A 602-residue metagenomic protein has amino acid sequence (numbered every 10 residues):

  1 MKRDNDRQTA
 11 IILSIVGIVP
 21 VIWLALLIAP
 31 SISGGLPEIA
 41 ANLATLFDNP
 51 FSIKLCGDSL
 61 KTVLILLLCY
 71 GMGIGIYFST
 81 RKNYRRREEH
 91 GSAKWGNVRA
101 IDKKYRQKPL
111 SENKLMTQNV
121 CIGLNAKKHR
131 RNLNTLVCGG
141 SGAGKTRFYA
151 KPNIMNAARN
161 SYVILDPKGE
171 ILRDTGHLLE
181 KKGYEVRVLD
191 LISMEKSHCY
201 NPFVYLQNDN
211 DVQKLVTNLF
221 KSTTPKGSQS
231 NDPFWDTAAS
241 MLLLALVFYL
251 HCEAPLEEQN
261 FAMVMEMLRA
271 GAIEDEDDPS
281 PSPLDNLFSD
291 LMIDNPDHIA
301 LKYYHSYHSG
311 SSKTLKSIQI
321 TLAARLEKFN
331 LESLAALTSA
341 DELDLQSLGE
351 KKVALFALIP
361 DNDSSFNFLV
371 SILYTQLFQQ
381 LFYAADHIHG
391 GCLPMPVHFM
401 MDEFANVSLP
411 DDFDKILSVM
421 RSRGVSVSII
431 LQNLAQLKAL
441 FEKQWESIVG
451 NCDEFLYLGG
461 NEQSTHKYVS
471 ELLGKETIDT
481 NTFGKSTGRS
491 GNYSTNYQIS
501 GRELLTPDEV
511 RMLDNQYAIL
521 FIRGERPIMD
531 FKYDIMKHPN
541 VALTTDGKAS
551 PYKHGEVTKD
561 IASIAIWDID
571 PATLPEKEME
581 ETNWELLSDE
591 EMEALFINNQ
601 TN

Functional and structural regions predicted by a protein language model:
M1-A143, R147-P152, E195, S486 (+1 more regions): Basic- and hydrophobic-enriched, low-structure N-terminal and domain-boundary segments that flank ATP-binding catalytic
M1-Q8, D58-E112, P281-Y307, L326-L358 (+1 more regions): Short, charged N-terminal helix-start/capping segments
I39-L46, S52, C56, S486-S490 (+5 more regions): Extended hydrophobic/Leu-rich segments
K108-N113, T224-F234, L256, D479-I499: Low-complexity, polar-biased intrinsically disordered regions enriched in Pro/Ser/Thr/Gly
K128-V425, L440, Q444, G450 (+3 more regions): P-loop NTPase motor domains
L417-V419, R423-I519: Conserved ATP-driven motor cores of ASCE-family P-loop NTPases powering translocation/secretion/packaging/pilus
D534: Short, surface-exposed polybasic-aromatic patches that bind anionic ligands, especially phosphate groups
